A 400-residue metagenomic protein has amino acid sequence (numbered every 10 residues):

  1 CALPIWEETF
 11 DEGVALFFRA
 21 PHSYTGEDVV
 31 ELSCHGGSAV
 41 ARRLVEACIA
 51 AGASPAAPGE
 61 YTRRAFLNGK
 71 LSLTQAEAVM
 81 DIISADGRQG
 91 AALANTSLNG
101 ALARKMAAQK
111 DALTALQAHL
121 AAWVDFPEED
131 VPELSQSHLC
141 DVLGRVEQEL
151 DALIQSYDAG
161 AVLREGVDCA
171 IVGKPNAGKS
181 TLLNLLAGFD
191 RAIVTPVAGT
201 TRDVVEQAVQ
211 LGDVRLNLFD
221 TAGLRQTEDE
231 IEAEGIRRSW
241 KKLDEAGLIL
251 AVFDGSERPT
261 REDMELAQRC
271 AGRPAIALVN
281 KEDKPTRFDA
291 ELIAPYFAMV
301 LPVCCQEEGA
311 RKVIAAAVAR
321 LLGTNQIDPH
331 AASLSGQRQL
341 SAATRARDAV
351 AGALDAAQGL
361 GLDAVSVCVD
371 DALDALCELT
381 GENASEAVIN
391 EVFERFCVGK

Functional and structural regions predicted by a protein language model:
A2-A92, T96, G100, I276: A glycine-rich (often HGG/GG-containing) alpha/beta subdomain
W6-F10, A15-R19, G199-T227, E245: Switch I (G2) and immediately adjacent beta-strands of P-loop GTPase domains
R19-S23, G37-A39, L71-L73, A85 (+4 more regions): Conserved nucleotide-binding/hydrolysis micro-motifs of P-loop NTPases
R88-Q210, T227-D229, R258-K400: C-terminal-of-GTPase-core extension/linker across diverse P-loop GTPases
A198, L224, E232-I236: Short alpha-helix of the ABC ATPase nucleotide-binding domain corresponding to the H-loop/switch region
L216, L248, I276: Short, Asp-centered acidic motifs that coordinate Mg2+ and/or phosphate in catalytic or ligand-binding sites
L218, V252, L278: Generic enzyme active-site microenvironment
E232-S256: Inter-motif core of Ras-like GTPase G domains
